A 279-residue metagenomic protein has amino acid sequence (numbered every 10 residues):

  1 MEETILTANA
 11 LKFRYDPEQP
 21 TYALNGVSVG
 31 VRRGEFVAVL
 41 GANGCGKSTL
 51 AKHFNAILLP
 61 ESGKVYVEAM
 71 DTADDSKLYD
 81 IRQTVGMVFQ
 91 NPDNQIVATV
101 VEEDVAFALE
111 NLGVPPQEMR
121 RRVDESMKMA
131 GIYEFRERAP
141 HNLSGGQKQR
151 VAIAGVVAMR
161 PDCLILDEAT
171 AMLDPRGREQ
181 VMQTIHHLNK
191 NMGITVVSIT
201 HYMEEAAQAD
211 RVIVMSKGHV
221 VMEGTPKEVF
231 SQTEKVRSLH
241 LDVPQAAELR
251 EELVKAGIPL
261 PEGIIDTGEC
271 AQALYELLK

Functional and structural regions predicted by a protein language model:
L40-A42: The feature captures the beta-strand-to-loop junction immediately N-terminal to the Walker
N55: Helix-to-loop junction immediately C-terminal to a conserved catalytic motif
G63-A73, I81: Conserved ABC transporter NBD signature motif
Q117-F135: Conserved ABC ATPase "signature" region
A139-L143, Q147: Conserved ABC ATPase signature
L164-D167: Catalytic Walker B motif of ABC-type/P-loop ATPase nucleotide-binding domains
